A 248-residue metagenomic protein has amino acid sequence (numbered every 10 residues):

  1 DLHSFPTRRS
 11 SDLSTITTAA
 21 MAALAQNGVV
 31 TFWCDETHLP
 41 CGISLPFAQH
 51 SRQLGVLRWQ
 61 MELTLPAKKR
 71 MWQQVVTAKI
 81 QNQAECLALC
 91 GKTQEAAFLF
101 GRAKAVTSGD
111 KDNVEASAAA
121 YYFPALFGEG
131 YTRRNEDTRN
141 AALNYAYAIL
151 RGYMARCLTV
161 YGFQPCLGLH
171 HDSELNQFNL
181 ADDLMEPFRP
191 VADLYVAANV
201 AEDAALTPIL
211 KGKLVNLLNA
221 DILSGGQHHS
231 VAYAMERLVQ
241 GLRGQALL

Functional and structural regions predicted by a protein language model:
H3-S10: Short, small-residue-biased leader/transition segments that mark boundaries at the very start of proteins
L13-S14, L150: Short acidic, S/G/P-rich loop/turn micro-motifs used as interaction or catalytic elements
S14-G55: Feature captures the catalytic cores and cofactor-binding loops of soluble hydro-lyases/lyases that act on carboxylate
H38-L248: Active-site helix-to-loop segments that bind/position phosphate- or nucleotide-bearing substrates and donors across
